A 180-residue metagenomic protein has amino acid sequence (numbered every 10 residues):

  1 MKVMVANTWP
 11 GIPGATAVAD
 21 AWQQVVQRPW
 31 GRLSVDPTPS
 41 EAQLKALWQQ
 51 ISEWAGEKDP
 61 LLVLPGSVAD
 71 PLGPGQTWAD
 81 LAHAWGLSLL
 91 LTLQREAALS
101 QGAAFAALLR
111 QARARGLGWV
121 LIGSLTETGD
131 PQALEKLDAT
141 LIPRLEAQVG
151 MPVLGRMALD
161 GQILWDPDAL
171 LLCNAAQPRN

Functional and structural regions predicted by a protein language model:
M1-Q49, T126: Walker A (P-loop) phosphate-binding motif
K2, A106-N180: C-terminal lobe/tail of nucleotide-utilizing enzymes
T8-I12, D70-P71, T92-A98: Short, glycine-rich nucleotide/cofactor-binding loops
V18, L47-Q50, T77-L81, F105-L108 (+2 more regions): A general structural detector for well-ordered alpha-helical segments in enzyme core domains, enriched
I51-Q76: Switch II (G3) loop of P-loop NTPases
V63, L90-R95, W119-G123: Conserved beta-strand segments of the P-loop GTPase G domain that flank and frequently precede/overlap
G73-E96: Inter-motif core of Ras-like GTPase G domains
